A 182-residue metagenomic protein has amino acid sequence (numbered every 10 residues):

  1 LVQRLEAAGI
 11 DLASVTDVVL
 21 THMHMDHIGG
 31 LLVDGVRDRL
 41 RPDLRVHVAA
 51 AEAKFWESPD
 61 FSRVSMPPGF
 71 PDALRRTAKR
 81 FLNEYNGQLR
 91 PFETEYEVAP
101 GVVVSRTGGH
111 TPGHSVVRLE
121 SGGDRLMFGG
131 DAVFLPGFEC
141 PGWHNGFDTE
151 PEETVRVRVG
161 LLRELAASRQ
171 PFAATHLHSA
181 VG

Functional and structural regions predicted by a protein language model:
L1-E6, S14-D17, D124-D131, P171: Metallo-beta-lactamase
V2-I10, S14, L40-R106, R156-R169: Metallo-beta-lactamase
V15-D26: Metallo-beta-lactamase
M23, A51-E52, G109-T111, G130-A132 (+1 more regions): Active-site metal-binding loops of divalent metal-dependent hydrolases
H24-G29, V103-V116: Active-site glycine- and acidic-residue-rich loops that bind and position anionic ligands or nucleotide-like cofactors
H27-G29, E57, P136-G137: Activation segment
G29-D38: Metal-dependent catalytic neighborhoods of phosphoester/phosphodiester hydrolases
H114, R118-G182: Cap/insert and terminal regions of metallo-dependent hydrolase folds
